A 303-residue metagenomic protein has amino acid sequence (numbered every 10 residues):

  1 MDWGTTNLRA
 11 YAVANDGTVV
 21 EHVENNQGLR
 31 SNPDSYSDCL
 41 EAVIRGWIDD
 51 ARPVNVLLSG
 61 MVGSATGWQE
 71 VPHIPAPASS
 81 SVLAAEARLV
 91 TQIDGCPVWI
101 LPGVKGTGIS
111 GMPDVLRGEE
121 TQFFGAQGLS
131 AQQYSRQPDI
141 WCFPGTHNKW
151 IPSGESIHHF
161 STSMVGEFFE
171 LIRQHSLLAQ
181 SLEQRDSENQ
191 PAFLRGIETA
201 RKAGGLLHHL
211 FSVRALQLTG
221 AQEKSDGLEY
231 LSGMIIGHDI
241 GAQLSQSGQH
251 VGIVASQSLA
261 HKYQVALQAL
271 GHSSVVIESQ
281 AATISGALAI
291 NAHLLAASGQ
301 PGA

Functional and structural regions predicted by a protein language model:
M1-Y36, I277: Short glycine-rich, Thr/Ser-proximal phosphate-binding strand/loop in the N-terminal lobe of ATP-dependent enzymes
N7, Q249-A266: Glycine-rich phosphate-binding loops at beta-strand->alpha-helix junctions
V19-N55, G63-E70, L178-S181: N-terminal phosphate-binding loop and adjacent alpha-helix
G28, N32, K105-I140, P144-A203: Glycine-rich phosphate-binding loop plus the immediately following alpha-helix
I48-P113: Short beta-strand-loop/turn "lid" adjacent to the catalytic site in phosphate-handling enzymes
R52-V62, G145, I236, G248-Q257: Short glycine-rich phosphate-binding loop at a beta-alpha junction
T199-A242: Adenine-nucleotide phosphate-binding core of ATP-dependent small-molecule kinases
G241, V276-A303: Glycine-rich phosphate-binding/hydrolytic loop that grips phosphoryl groups
